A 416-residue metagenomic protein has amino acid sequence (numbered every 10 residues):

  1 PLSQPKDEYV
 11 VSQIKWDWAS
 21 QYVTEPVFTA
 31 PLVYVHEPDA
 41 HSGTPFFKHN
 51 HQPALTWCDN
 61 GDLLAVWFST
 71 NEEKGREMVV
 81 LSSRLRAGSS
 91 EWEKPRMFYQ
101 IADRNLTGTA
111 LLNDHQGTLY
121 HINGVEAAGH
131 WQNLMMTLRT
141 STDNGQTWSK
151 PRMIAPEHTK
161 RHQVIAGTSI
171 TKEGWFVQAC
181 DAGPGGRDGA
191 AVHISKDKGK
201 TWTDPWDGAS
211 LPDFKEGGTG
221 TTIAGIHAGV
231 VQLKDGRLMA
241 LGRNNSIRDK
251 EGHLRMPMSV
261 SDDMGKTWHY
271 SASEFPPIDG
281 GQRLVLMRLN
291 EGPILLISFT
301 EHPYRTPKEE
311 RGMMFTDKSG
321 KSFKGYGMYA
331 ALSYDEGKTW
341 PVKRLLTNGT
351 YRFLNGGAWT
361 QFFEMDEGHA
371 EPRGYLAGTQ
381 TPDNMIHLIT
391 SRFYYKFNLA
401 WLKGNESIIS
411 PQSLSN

Functional and structural regions predicted by a protein language model:
P1-N416: Asp-box/BNR beta-propeller blade signature and adjacent active/binding-site loops in extracellular glycan-interacting
